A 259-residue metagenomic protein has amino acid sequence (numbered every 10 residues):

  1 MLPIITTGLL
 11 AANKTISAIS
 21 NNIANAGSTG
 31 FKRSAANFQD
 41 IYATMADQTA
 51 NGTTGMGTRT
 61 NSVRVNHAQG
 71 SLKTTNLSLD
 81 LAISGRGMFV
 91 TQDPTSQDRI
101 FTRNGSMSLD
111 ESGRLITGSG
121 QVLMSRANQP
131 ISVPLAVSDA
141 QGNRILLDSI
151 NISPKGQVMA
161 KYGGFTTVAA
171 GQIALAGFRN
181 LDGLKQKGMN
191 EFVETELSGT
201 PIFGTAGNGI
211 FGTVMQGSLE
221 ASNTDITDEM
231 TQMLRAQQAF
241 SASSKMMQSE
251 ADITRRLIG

Functional and structural regions predicted by a protein language model:
M1-N128, A136-G259: Amphipathic alpha-helical polymerization modules
